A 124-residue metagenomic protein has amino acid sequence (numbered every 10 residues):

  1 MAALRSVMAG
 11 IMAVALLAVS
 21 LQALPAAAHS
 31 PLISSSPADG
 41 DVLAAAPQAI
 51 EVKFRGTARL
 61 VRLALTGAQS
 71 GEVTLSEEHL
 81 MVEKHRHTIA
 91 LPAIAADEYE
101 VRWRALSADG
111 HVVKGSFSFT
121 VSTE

Functional and structural regions predicted by a protein language model:
M1-A13: Bacterial N-terminal signal peptides that target proteins for export
R5, S36, P47, A64 (+1 more regions): Solvent-exposed, flexible loop/coil residues
S20-P25: N-terminal signal peptide c-region/cleavage motif recognized by signal peptidases
A27-A46: N-terminal edge beta-strand
L32, E51-V121: Acidic, low-complexity Ser/Thr/Gly/Pro-rich repeat segments typical of extracellular/periplasmic and surface-exposed
